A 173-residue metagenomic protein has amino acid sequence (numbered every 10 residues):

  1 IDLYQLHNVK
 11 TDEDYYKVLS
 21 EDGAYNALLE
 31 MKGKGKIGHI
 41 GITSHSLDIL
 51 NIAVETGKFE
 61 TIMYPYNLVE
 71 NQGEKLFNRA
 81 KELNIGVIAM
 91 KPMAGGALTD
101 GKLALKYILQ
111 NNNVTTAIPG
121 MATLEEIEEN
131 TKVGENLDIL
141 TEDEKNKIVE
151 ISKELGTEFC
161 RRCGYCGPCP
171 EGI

Functional and structural regions predicted by a protein language model:
I1-I88, G96: Glycine/proline-rich, positively charged, aromatic-decorated active-site loop/lid region on the catalytic face
E74-I173: Structured C-terminal cap/extension of enzyme domains
